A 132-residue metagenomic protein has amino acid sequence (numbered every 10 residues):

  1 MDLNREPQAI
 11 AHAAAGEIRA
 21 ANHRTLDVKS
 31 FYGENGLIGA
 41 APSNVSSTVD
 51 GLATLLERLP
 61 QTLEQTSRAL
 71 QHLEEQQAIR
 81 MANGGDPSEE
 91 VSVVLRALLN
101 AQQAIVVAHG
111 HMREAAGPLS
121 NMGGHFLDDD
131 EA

Functional and structural regions predicted by a protein language model:
M1-G36: Leu/Val/Ala/Ile-rich N-terminal alpha-helices, chiefly Sec-type signal peptides and the beginnings
Q8-A15, R19, P42, S46-S67 (+1 more regions): Amphipathic alpha-helical hairpins/coiled-coils and adjacent low-complexity
